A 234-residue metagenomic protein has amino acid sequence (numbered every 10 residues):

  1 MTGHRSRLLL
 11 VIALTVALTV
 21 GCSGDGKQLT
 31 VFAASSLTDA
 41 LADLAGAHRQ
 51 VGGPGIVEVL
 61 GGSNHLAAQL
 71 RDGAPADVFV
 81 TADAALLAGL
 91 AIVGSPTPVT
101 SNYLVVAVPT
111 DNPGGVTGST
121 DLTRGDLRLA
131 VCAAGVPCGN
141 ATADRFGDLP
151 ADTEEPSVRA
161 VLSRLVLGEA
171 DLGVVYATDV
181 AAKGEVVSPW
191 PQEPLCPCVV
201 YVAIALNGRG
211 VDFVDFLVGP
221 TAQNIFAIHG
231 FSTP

Functional and structural regions predicted by a protein language model:
M1-G3, G53, G230: Glycine-centered helix-boundary capping/hinge motifs
T2-D25: Secretory targeting and sorting signals
C22-V51, N64, A68, T81-A91 (+1 more regions): Exported/periplasmic ABC-transporter solute-binding proteins
G55-N64: A short beta-strand-loop structural module common to alpha/beta enzyme folds
L70-D72: Short glycine-biased active-site loop of nucleotidyltransferases that positions the nucleotide triphosphate and helps
A74-A76, E169: Short acidic/histidine-rich motifs immediately flanking catalytic phosphotransfer sites in two-component signaling
